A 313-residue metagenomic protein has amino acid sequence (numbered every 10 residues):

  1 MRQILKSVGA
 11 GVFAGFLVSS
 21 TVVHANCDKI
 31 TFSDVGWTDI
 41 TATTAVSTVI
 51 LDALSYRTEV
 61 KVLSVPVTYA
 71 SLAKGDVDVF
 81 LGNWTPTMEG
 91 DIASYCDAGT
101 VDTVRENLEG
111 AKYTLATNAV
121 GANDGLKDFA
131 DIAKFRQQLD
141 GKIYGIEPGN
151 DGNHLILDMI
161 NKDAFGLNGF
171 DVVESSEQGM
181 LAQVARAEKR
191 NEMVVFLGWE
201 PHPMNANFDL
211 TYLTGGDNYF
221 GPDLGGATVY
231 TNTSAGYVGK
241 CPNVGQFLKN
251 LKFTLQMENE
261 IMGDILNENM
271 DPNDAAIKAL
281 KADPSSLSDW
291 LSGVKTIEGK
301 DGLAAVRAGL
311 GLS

Functional and structural regions predicted by a protein language model:
M1-H24: Gram-negative bacterial Sec-dependent N-terminal signal peptides
N26-D39, Y56-K61, D140-Y144, L248: Short, well-ordered beta-strand elements
T44, L63-G99, G179, Q183 (+1 more regions): Pocket-flanking alpha-helical
S47-L54, R136-F170, K281: Ligand-binding cleft/hinge of the Venus flytrap
V77-L81, D151-N218: Ligand-binding pocket segment of bilobal, Venus flytrap-like solute-binding proteins
T100-P148: A conserved helix-loop-strand patch within extracytoplasmic ligand-binding domains of the periplasmic binding
L108, T254-S313: C-terminal functional modules
K112-N123, G226-K240, G263-D264: A bilobed periplasmic-binding-protein/Venus flytrap-type ligand-binding module shared by bacterial periplasmic
